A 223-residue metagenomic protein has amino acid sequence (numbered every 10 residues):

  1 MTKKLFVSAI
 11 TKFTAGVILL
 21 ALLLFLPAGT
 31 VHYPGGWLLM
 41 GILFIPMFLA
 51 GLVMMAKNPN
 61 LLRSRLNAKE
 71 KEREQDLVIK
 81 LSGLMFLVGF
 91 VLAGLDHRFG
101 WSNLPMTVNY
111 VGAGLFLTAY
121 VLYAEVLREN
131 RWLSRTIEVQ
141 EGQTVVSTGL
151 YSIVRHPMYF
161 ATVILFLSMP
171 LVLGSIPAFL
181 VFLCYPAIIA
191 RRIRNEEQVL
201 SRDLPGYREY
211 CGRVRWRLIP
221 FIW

Functional and structural regions predicted by a protein language model:
M1-V7: Short, Lys/Arg-rich, polar N-terminal cytosolic tail immediately upstream of the first transmembrane signal-anchor
V7-L22, L43-F48, T107-N130, E138-W223: Hydrophobic transmembrane alpha-helices
L22-W37: Short, hydrophobic transmembrane alpha-helix segments
L24, A28, M54-M55, H97 (+2 more regions): Membrane-water interface at transmembrane helix exits
A28-V31, L62, L95-M106: Membrane-interface helix termini and inter-helical loops of multi-pass transporters
F48-L62: Canonical alpha-helical transmembrane segments
P59-L84, V139-Y151, W216: Juxtamembrane helix-capping/reentrant segments at transmembrane boundaries
F86-G100, L122-V126: Membrane-helix exit/interface motif
